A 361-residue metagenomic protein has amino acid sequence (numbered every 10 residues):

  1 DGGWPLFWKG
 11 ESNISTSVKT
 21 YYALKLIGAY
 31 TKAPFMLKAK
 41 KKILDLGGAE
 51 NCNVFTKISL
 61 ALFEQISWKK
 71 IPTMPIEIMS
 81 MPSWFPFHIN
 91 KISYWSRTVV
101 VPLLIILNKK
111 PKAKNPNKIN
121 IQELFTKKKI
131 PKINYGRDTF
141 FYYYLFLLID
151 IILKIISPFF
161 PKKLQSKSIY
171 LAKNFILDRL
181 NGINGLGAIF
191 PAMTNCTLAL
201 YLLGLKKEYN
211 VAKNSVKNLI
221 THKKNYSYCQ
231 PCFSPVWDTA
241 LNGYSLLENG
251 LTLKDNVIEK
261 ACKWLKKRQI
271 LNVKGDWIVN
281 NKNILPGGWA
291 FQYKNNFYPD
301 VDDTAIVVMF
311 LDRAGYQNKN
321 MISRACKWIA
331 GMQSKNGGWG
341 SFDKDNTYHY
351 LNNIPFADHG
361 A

Functional and structural regions predicted by a protein language model:
D1-A361: Preference for long, amphipathic alpha-helical scaffolds in soluble/luminal domains and all-alpha bundles
